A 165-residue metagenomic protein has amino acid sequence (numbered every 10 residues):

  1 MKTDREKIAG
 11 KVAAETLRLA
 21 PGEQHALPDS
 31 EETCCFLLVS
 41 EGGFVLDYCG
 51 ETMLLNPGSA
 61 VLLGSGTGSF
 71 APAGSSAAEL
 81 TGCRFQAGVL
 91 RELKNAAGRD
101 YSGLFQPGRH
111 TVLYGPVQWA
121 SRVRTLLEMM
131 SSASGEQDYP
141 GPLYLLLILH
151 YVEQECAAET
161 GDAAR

Functional and structural regions predicted by a protein language model:
M1-S59, G66: Generic protein-terminus/edge-of-domain signal
K2-A14, G68-S132, Q154-A157: A hydrophobic/aromatic-rich effector-binding and dimerization subdomain of bacterial HTH-type transcriptional regulators
H25-A26, T111-Y114, Y139: Jelly-roll (double-stranded beta-helix
L38, R122-L126, Y144, Y151: Amphipathic, well-ordered alpha-helical segments in soluble domains
A120-R124, L145, T160-R165: A short, Lys/Arg-enriched amphipathic alpha-helix from helix-turn-helix/homeodomain DNA-binding modules
S132-L147: All-alpha amphipathic helical-bundle segments outside canonical DNA-binding/catalytic cores that form hydrophobic
E136, E159-T160: Hydrophobic/aromatic-rich alpha-helical bundle segments in the mid-to-C-terminal region
